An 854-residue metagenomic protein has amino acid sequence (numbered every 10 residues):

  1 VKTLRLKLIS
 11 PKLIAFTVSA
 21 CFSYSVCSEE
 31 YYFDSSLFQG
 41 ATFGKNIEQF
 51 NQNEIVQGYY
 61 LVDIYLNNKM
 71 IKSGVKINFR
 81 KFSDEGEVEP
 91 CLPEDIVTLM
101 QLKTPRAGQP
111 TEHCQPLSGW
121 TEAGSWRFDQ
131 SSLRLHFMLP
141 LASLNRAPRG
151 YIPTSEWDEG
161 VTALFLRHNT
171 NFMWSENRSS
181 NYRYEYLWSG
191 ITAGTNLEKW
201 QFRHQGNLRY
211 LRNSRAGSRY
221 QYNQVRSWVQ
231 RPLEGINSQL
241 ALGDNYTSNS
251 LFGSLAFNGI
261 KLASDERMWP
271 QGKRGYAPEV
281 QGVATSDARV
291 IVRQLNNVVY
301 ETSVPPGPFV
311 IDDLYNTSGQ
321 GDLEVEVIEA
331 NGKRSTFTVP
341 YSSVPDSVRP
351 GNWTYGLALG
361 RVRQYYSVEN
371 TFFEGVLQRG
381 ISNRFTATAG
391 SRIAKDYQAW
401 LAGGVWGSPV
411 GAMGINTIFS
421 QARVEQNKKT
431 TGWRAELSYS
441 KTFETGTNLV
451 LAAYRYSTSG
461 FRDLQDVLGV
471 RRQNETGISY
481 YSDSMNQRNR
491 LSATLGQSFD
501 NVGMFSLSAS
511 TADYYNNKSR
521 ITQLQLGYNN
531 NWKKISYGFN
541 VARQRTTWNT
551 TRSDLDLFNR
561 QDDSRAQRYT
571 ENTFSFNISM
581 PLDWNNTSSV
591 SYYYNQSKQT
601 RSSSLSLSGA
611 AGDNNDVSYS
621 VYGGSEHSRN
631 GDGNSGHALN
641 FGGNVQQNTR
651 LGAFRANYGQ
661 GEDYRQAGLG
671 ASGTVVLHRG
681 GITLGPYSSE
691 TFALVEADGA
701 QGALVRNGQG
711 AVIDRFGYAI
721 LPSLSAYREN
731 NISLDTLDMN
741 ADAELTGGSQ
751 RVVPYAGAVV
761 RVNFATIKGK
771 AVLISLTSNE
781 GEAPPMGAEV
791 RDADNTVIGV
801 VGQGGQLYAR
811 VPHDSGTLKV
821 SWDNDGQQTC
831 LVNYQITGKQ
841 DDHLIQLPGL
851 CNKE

Functional and structural regions predicted by a protein language model:
L6, A15-V18, C27-R274, Q596-V676: Post-signal-peptide, soluble extracytosolic/periplasmic N-terminal scaffold domains of envelope/secretory systems
V56-N78, G699-Q709, E780-D794: Short, ordered, surface-exposed loop/turn motifs in non-cytosolic proteins
V62-I64, G282, F692-A697, K770-N779: A short, amphipathic beta-strand motif
K76, G710-Y718, N795-G804: Short, acidic Ser/Thr/Gly-rich low-complexity loop/linker segments typical of extracellular and cell-surface proteins
S83-L92, L314-Q320, Y718-E744, A756 (+2 more regions): Short Pro-Gly-centered beta-turn/loop motif in secreted/extracellular proteins
R134-M138, P345-V348, G685, G748-K768 (+1 more regions): Extracellular beta-sheet/turn segments enriched in Thr/Pro/Gly and aliphatic residues
W157, E185-E198, Q221-E234, E369-I393 (+11 more regions): Feature captures outer-membrane beta-barrel proteins of Gram-negative bacteria and organelles
G160-S180, W200-R212, L240-D244, T354-R363 (+12 more regions): Transmembrane beta-strand segments that form the barrel wall of outer-membrane beta-barrel proteins
